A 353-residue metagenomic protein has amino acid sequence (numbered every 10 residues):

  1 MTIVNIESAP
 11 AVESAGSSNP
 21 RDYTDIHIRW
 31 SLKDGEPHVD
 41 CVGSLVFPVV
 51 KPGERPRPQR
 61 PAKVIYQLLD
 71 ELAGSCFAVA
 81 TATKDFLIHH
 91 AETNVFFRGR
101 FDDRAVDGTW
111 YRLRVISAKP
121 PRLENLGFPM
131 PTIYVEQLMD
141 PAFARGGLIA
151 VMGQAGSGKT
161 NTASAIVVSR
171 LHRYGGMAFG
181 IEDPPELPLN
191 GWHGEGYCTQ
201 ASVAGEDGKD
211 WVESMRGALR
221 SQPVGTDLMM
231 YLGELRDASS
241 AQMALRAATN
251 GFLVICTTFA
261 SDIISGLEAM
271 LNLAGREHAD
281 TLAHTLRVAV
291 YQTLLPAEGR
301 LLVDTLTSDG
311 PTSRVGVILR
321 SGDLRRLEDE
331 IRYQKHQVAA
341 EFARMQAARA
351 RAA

Functional and structural regions predicted by a protein language model:
I3-A353: Short, flexible helix-loop junctions that flank or precede catalytic/ligand sites
